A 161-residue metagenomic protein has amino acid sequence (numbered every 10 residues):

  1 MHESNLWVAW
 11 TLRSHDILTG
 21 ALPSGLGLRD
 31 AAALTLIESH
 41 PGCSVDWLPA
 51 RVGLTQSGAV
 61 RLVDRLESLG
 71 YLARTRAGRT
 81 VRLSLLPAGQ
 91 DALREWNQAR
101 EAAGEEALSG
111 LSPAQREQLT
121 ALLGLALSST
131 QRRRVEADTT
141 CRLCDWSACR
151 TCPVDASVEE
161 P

Functional and structural regions predicted by a protein language model:
M1-G25: N-terminal leader segment of winged-helix/HTH proteins
D16-S57, A137-T140: N-terminal helix-turn-helix DNA-binding core of bacterial DNA-binding proteins
I17-A21, A99-L111, L125, S129: Generic non-transmembrane alpha-helical segments
D64-E117: Charged, amphipathic alpha-helical coiled-coil/dimerization segments
E117-P161: C-terminal regulatory/oligomerization modules of transcriptional regulators
